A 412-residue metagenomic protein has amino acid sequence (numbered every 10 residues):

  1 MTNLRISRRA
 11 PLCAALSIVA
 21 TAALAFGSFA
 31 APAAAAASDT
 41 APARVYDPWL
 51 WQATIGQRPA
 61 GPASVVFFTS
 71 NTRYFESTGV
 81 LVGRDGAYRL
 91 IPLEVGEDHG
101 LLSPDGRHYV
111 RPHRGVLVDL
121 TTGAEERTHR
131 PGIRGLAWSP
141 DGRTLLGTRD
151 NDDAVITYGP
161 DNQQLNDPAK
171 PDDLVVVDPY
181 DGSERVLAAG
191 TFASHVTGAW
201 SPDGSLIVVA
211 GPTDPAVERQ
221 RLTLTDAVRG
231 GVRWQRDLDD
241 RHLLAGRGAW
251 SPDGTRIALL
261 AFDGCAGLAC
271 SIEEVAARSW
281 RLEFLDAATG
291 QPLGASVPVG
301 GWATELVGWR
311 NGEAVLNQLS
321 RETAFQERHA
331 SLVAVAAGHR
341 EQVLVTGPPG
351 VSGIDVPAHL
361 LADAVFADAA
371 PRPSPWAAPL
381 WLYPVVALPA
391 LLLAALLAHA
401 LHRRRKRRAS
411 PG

Functional and structural regions predicted by a protein language model:
A33-G96, V356-P373: Extracytoplasmic low-complexity, Pro/Thr/Ser/Ala/Gly-rich segments that lie immediately after a secretion/anchoring
A41-D47, G86-L93, A124-H129, S183-A189 (+3 more regions): A short beta-strand motif characteristic of beta-propeller blades
A53-P62, H99-H108, L136-L145, D150 (+4 more regions): Blade-terminus and WD-like Trp-Asp/Gly-His loop motifs, strongest in beta-propeller folds
R58-N71, T148-A169, V209-E218, L259-A277 (+1 more regions): Short, conserved, GDST-rich strand-edge loop motifs in beta-rich repeat architectures
G83-G86, L120-G123, D178-G182, D226-G230 (+2 more regions): Short loop/turn segments that connect beta-strands within beta-propeller blades
E94-H99, R130-L136, G190-H195, L238-A245 (+2 more regions): Short coil/turn segments at the loop-to-beta-strand junctions that recur within blades of beta-propeller repeat folds
D226, D237-D239, G248, A261-A377: Membrane-proximal extracellular "stem/stalk" segments of glycoproteins immediately N-terminal to a transmembrane helix
A364-G412: C-terminal single-pass membrane-anchor helix
